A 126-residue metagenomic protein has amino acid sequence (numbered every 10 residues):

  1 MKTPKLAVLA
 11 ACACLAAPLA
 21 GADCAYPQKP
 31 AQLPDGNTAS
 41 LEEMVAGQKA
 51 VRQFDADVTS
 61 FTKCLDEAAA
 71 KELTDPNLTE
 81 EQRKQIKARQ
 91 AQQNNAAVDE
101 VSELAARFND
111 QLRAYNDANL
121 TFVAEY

Functional and structural regions predicted by a protein language model:
M1-A10: Bacterial N-terminal signal peptides that target proteins for export
K2, C24-Q28, A124: N-terminal pre-domain segments used for targeting or regulation
L9-A17: Bacterial N-terminal signal peptides
A16, G21, A114-D117: Intrinsically disordered, low-complexity peptide-like regions
A16-P18, V58, N109: Processing junctions and N-termini across compartments
A20-A70: Immediate post-signal-peptide N-terminus of mature secreted/exported proteins
A69, L73-Y126: Compact alpha-helical subdomains of small soluble proteins
